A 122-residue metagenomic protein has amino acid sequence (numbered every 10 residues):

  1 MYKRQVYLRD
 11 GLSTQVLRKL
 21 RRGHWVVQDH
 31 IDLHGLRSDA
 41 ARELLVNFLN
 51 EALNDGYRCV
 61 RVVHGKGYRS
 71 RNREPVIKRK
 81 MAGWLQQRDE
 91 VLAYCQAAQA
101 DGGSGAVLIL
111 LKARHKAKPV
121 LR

Functional and structural regions predicted by a protein language model:
K3-C59, K66-R122: Long, charged, low-complexity intrinsically disordered regions
